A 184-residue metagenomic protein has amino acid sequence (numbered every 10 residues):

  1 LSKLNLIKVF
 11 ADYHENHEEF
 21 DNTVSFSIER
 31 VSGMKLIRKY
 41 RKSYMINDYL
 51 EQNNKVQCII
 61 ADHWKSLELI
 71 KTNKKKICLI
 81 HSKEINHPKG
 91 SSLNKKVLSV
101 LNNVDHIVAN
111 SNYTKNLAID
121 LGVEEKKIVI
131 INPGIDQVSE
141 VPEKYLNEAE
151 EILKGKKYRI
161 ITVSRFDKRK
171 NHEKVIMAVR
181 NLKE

Functional and structural regions predicted by a protein language model:
S2-R38: N-terminal strand-loop element at the rim of the active site of nucleotide-sugar-dependent glycosyltransferases
Y13, Y113, G134: Carbohydrate-associated surface elements
R38-Y44, K74-I77, S82-N103, K144: Nucleotide-sugar donor phosphate/pyrophosphate-binding loop at the beta->alpha transition of glycosyltransferases
I59-I60, N103-S111: A short beta-strand/loop micro-motif in the catalytic core of glycosyltransferases that engages the nucleotide-sugar
A61-S66: Short His-centered aromatic/hydrophobic patch
P88-S91, I119, G134-I152: Acidic anion/phosphate-binding donor-loop and adjacent secondary structure in glycosyltransferase catalytic cores
D136, R165-K168, K183-E184: Nucleotide-sugar-dependent glycosyltransferase donor-binding/catalytic pocket residues
I152-K170, I176-V179: Conserved donor-binding/catalytic core segment of Leloir-type glycosyltransferases
